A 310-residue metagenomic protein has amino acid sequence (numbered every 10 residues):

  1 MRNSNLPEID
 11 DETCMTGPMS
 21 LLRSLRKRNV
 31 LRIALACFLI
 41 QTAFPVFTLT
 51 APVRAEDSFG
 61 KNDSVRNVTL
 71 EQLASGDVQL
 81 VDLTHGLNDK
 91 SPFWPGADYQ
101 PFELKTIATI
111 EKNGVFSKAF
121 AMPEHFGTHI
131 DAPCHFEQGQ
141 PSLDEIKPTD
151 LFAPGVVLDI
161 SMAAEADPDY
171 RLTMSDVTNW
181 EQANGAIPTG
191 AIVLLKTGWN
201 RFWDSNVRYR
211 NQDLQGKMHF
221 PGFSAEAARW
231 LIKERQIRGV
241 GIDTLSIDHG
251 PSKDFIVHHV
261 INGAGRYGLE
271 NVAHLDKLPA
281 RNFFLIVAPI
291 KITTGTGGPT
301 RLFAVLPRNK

Functional and structural regions predicted by a protein language model:
M1-K27: N-terminal secretory signal peptides that target proteins for export/translocation
C14, R32, Q41-K310: Active-/binding-site microenvironments in catalytic and ligand-binding cores
V30-A36: Sec-dependent signal peptide recognition, specifically the positively charged N-region followed immediately by
